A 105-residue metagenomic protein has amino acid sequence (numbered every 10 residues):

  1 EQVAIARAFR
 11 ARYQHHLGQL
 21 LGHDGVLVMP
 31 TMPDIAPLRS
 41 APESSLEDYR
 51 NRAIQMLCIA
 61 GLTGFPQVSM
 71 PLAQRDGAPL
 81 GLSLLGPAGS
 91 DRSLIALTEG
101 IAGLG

Functional and structural regions predicted by a protein language model:
E1-I59: Serine-dependent amide/ester hydrolase catalytic core
A4, L62-G105: Structural helix-boundary/capping segments
